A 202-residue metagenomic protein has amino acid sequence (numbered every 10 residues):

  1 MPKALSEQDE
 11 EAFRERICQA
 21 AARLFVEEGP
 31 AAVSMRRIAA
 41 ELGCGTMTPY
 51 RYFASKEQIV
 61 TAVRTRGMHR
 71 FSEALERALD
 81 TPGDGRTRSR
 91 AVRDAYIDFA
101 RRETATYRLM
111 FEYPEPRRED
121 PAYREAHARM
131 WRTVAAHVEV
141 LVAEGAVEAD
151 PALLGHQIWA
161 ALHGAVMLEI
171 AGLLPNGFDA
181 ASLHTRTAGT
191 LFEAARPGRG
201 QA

Functional and structural regions predicted by a protein language model:
M1-A12, R23, P82, R199-A202: N-terminal intrinsically disordered/low-complexity leader segments
F13-A22, I38, V63-F71, L75 (+1 more regions): Generic hydrophobic, amphipathic alpha-helix propensity
R16, A20, L24-Q58, A62: Helix-turn-helix
V60-G67, M110, A126: Alpha-helical DNA-contacting segments of helix-turn-helix folds
A62, E76-A105, E148, L154-I158: Hydrophobic alpha-helical connector segments
H69, E119-E144, A152-H156, A181-E193: Amphipathic alpha-helical packing segments from all-alpha helical-bundle domains
R77, M110-R118, G172: Short linear capping/connector segments at secondary-structure termini
L109, V140, A160-G177, L191-Q201: Amphipathic C-terminal alpha-helical segment
